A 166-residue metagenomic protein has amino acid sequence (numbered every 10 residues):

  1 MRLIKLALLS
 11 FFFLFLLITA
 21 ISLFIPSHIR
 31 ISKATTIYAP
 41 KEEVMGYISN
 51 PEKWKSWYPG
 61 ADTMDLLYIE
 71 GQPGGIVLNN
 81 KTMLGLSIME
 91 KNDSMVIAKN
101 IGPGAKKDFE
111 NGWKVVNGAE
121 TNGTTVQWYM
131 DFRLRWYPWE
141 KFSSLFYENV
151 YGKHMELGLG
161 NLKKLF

Functional and structural regions predicted by a protein language model:
R2-I69: Hydrophobic ligand-binding cavity/cleft-lining segments
L17-I18, E70-G71, D93-K99: Short Pro/Gly-enriched beta-strand edge/turn motifs at strand-loop
R30-S32, K81-G85, K107-G112: Short, surface-exposed coil-to-beta transition loops
A34-Y38, S87, K114-V116: Generic structural detector for well-ordered beta-strands
P40, K91-D93, G118-N122: Short strand-connecting beta-turns/loops that link adjacent beta-strands
E43-W54, I88, K99, V126 (+1 more regions): Hydrophobic pocket/interface hotspot
E52-D93: Short beta-edge strand/loop motif at the mouth of beta-sheet-based domains
N100-L157, L162-K164: Beta-strand/loop substructures that line and gate deep hydrophobic ligand-binding cavities in soluble
